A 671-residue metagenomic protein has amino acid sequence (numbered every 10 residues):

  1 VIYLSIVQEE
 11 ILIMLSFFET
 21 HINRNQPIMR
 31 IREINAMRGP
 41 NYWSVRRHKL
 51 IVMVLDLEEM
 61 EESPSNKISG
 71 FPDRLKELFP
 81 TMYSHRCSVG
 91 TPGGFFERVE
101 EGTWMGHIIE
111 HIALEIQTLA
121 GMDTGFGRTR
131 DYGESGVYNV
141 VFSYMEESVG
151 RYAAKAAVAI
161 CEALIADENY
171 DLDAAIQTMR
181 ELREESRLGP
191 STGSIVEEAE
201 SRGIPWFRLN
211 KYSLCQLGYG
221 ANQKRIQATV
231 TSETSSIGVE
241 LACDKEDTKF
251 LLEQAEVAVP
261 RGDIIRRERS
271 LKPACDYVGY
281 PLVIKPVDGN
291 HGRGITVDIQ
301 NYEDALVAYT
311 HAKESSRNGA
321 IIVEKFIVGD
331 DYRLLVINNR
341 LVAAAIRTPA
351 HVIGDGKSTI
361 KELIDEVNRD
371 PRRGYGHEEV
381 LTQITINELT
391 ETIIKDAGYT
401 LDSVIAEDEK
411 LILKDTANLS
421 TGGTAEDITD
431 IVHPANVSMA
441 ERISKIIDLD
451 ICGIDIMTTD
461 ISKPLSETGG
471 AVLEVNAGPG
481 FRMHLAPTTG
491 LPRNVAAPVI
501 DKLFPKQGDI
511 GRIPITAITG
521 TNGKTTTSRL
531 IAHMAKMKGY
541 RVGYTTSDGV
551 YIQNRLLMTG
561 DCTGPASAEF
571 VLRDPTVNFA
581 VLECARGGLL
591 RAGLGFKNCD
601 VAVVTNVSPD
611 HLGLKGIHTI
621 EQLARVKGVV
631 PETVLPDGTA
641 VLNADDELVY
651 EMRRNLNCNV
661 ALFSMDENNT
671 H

Functional and structural regions predicted by a protein language model:
V1-H21: N-terminal amphipathic/basic-hydrophobic helices that include classical n-h-c signal peptides and signal-anchor
L15-S201, R340-E362, I394, K410 (+1 more regions): ATP-dependent carboxylate activation and anion-phosphoryl transfer catalytic cores that bind Mg-ATP to form
S135-V137, V141-Y277, N290: Conserved N-proximal alpha/beta basic substrate-recognition cap immediately N-terminal to, or forming the N-lobe
K224-N387, P434: Active-site nucleotide/adenylate-binding loops and adjacent lid/helix of ATP-dependent enzymes
L363-G423: Extended, charge-rich helix/loop segments that form flexible, surface "patches" used to engage negatively charged
K506-G549: Walker A (P-loop) phosphate-binding motif
L556-T670: Flexible active-site lid/hinge loop adjacent to a nucleotide/diphosphate and Mg2+-phosphate binding pocket
